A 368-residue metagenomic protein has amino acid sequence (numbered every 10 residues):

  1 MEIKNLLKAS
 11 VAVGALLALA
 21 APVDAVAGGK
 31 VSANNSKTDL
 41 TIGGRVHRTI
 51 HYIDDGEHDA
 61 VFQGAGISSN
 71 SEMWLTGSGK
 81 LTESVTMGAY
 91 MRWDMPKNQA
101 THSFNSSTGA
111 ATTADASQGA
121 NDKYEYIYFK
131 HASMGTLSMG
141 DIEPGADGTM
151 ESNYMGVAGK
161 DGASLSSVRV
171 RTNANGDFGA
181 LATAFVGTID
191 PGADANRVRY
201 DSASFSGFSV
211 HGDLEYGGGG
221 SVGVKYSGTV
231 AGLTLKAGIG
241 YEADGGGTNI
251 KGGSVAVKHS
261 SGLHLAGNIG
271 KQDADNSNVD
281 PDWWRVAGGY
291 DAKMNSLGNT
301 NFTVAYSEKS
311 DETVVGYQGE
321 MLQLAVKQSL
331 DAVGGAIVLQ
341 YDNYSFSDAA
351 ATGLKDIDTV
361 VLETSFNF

Functional and structural regions predicted by a protein language model:
K4, L17, D356-F368: Outer-membrane beta-barrel "beta-signal"
V23-K37, M73-L81, H131-G135, S202-G207 (+7 more regions): Outer-membrane beta-barrel proteins
G29-Y52, A60-S221, Y226-T229: Outer membrane beta-barrel
L40-R48, M73, E83, M87-M91 (+10 more regions): Transmembrane beta-strands of outer-membrane beta-barrel proteins
R48-D54, W93-K97, E143-G145, L214-G218 (+7 more regions): Transmembrane beta-strands of outer-membrane beta-barrel pores
E57-I67, T112-G119, T188-D190, D213-Y216 (+5 more regions): Replace "Gram-negative outer membrane beta-barrel proteins" with "bacterial and organellar outer membrane beta-barrel
S69-M73, K123-I127, N196-V198, F208 (+7 more regions): Hydrophobic, lipid-facing positions within transmembrane beta-strands of outer-membrane proteins
S221-S329: Detector for outer-membrane/organellar transmembrane beta-barrel domains, recognizing the amphipathic beta-strand
